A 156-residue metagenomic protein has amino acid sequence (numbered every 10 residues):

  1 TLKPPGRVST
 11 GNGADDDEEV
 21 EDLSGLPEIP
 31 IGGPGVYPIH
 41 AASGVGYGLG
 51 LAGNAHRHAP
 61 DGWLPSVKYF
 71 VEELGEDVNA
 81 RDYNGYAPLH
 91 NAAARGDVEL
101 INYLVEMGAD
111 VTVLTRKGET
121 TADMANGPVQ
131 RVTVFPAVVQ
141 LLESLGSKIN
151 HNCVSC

Functional and structural regions predicted by a protein language model:
T1-P5, P65-D77, N102-D110, Q140-K148: Ankyrin repeat domain, specifically the short helix-to-loop turn at the C-terminus of the second helix of each repeat
K3-L49, P128: Acidic/polar low-complexity surface segments
R7-S9, V45-L49, D77, E99 (+3 more regions): Alpha-solenoid repeat scaffolds
I29, A41-W63, N91-D97, M124-V134: Ankyrin repeat A-helix N-terminal signature
N79-G85: Generic long, charged, amphipathic alpha-helical segments
V111-V154: Leucine-rich solenoid repeat scaffolds
